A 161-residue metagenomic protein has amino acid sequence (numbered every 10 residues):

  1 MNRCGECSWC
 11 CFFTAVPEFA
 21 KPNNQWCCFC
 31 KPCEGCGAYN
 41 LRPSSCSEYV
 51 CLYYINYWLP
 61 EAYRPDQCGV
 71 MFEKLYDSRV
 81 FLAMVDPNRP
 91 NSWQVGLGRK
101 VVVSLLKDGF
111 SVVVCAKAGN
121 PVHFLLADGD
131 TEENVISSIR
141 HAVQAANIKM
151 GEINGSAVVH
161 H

Functional and structural regions predicted by a protein language model:
M1-H161: Short loop/turn segments that flank or connect secondary-structure elements
